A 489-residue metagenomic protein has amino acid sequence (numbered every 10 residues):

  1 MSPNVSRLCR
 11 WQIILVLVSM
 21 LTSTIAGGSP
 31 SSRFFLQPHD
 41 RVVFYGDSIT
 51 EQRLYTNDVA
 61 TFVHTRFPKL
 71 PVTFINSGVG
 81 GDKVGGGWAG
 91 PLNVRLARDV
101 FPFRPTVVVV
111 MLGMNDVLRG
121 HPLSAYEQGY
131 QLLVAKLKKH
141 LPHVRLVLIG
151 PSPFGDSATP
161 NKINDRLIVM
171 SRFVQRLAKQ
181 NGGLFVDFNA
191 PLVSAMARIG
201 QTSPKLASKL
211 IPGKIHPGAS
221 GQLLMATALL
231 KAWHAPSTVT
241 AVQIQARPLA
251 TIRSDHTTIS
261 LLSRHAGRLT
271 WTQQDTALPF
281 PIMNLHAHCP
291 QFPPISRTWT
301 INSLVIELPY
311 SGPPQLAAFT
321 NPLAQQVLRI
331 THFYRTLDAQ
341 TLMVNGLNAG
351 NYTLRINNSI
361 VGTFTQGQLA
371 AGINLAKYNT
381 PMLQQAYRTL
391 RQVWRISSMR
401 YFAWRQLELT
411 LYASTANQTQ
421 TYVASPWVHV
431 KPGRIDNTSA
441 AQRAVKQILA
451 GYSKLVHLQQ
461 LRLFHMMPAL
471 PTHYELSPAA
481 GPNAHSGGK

Functional and structural regions predicted by a protein language model:
M1-I14: Bacterial N-terminal signal peptides that target proteins for export
Q12-S23: Bacterial N-terminal signal peptides
L15, A26-G80, R95-R104, M225 (+1 more regions): Serine-esterase "nucleophile elbow" of acetyl-processing enzymes
F35, N57, V79, G87-E127 (+2 more regions): Oxyanion-hole/transition-state-stabilizing segment in secreted/luminal serine hydrolases and related acyltransferases
Q37, S208-K214, A219-K489: Conserved catalytic region of serine esterases and O-acyltransferases that act on ester linkages in lipids
M114-N115, V134-V169: Active-site segments of SGNH/GDSL-like serine hydrolases that catalyze O-acetyl group transfer/hydrolysis on lipids
R145-P151, I168-A207, L223-T240, Q245 (+2 more regions): Extracellular serine-dependent O-acyl
D156-F188, I330-V344: Substrate-gating cap/lid alpha-helix
